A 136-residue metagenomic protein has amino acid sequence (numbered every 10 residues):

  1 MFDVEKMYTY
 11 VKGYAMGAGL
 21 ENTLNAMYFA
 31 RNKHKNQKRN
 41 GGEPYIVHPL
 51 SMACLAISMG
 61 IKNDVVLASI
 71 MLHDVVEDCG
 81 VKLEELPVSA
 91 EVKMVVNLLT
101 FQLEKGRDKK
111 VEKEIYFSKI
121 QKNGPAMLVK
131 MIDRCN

Functional and structural regions predicted by a protein language model:
M1-N136: Active-site helical microenvironments for divalent-metal-assisted chemistry
